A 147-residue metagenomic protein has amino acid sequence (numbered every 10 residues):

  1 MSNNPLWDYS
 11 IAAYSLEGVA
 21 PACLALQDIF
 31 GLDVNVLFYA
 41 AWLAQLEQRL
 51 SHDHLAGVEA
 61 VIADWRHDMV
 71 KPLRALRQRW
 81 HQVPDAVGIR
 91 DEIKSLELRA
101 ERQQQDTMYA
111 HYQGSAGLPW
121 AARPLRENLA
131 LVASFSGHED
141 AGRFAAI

Functional and structural regions predicted by a protein language model:
M1-L6, A145-I147: Short, low-complexity, intrinsically disordered N-terminal peptides in bacterial proteins
L6-Q27, Q113: Short amphipathic alpha-helical segments and their helix-coil junctions
P21-E59: N-terminal interaction modules that seed assembly of large macromolecular complexes
G31-N35, L43-Q48, R66, L98-Q104 (+2 more regions): Short alpha-helix boundary/capping elements
G57-D68: A non-catalytic, amphipathic alpha-helix used as a structural packing/dimerization or gating element in enzyme scaffolds
K71-P72: N-terminal intrinsically disordered, cationic/polar leader segments that include organellar targeting peptides
Q78-I147: A charged, amphipathic interaction segment
